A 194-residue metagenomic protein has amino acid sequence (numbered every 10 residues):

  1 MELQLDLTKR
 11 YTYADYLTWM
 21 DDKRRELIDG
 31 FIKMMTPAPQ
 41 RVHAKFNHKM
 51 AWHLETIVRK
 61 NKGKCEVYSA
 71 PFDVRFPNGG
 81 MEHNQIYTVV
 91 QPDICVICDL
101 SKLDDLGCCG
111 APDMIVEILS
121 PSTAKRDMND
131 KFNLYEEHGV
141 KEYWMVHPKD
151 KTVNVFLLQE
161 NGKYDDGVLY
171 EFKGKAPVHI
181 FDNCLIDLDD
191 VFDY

Functional and structural regions predicted by a protein language model:
M1-Y194: Gly/Pro/Ser/Thr-rich low-complexity, intrinsically disordered segments predominantly at protein N-termini
